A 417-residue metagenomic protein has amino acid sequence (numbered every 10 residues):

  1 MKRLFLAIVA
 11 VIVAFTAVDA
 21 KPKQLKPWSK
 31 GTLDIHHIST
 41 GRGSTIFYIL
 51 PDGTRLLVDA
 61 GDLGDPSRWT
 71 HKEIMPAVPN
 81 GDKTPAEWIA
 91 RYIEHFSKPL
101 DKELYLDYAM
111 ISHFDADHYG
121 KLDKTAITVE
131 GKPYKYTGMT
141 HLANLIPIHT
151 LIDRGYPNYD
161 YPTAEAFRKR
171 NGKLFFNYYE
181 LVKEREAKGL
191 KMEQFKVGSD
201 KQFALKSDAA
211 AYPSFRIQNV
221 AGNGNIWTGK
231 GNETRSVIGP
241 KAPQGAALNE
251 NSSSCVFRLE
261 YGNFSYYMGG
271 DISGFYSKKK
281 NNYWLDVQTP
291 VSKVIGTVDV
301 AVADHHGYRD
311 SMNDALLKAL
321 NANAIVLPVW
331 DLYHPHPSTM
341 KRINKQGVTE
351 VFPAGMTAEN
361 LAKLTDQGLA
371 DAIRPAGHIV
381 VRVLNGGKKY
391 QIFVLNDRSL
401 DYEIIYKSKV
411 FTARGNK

Functional and structural regions predicted by a protein language model:
K2-I8: Sec-dependent signal peptide recognition, specifically the positively charged N-region followed immediately by
V9-V18: Hydrophobic h-region of N-terminal signal peptides that target proteins for export in Gram-negative bacteria
D19-L57, G61-P76, Q218-I226: Zn-dependent metallo-beta-lactamase
K21-D34, T40, Y92-H95, D101-Y108 (+4 more regions): Flexible, acidic/histidine-containing loops and adjacent segments that form or flank the divalent-metal
G41, G61-L63, D115-D117, Y156-N158 (+3 more regions): Catalytic metal-binding/acid-base residues of hydrolase active sites
I46, M139-L142, A315-L317: Histidine-anchored nucleotide/phosphate-binding helix
P51-L56, D62-I152, P290-Y308, N321-I325: Active-site metal-binding motif and surrounding structural segment of the metallo-beta-lactamase
W284-V380: Long, structured stretches of catalytic cores involved in phosphate-ester chemistry, encompassing
